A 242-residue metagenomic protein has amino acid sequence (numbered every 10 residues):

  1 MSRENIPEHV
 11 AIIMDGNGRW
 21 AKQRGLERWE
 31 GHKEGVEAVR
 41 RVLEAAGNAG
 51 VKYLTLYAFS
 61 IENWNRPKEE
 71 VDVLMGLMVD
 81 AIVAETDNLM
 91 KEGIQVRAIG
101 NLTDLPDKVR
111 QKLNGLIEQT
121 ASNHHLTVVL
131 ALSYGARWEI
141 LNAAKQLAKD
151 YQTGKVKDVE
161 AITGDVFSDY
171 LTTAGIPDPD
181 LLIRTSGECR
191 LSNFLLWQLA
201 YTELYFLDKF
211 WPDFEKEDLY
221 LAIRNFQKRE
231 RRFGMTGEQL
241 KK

Functional and structural regions predicted by a protein language model:
M1-K242: Flexible, compositionally biased loop and terminal segments
